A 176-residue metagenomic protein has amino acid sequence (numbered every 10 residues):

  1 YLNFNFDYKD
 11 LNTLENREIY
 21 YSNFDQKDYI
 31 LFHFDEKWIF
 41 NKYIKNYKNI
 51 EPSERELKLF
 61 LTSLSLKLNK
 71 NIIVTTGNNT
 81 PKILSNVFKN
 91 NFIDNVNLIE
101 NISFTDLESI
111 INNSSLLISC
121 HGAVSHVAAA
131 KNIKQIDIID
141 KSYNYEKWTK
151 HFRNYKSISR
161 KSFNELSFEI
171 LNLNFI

Functional and structural regions predicted by a protein language model:
Y1-F40: A nucleotide-sugar donor-handling region in carbohydrate enzymes
L14-E18, S103-L107, K161-F168: A short acidic, often aromatic-flanked loop/helix-cap motif at beta-alpha or helix-coil junctions that lines enzyme
I39-P52: Short, flexible/disordered intra-domain loops and linkers
F40-N41, N79-N86, N144-K147, L166: Short, charged/polar "capping" segments at the starts of alpha-helices and the immediately preceding loops
I44-K45, N90-F92, H151-S157: Short glycine/proline- and charge-enriched loop/turn segments that cap or connect secondary-structure elements
N49-R55, S157-R160: A short acidic, glycine-rich active-site loop that binds or catalyzes chemistry on phosphate/adenosine moieties
E54-K141: Donor-binding and catalytic core of enzymes assembling or modifying cell-surface/extracellular glycoconjugates
L98, H126-I176: Nucleotide-sugar donor-binding patch of glycosyltransferase catalytic domains
